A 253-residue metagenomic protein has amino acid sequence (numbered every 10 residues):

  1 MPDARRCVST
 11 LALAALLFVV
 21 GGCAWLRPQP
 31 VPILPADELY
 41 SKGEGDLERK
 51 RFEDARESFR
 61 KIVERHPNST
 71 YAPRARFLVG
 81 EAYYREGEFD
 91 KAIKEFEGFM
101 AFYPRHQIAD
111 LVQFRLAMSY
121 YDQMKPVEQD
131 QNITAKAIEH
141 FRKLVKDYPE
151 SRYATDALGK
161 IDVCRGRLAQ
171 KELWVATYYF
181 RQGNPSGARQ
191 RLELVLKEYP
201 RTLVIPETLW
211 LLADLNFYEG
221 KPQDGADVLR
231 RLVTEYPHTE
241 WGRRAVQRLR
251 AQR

Functional and structural regions predicted by a protein language model:
M1-A12: Bacterial N-terminal signal peptides that target proteins for export
P2-A4, V19-R253: Acidic, polar-rich low-complexity tracts and alpha-helical solenoid repeat scaffolds
T10-G21: Bacterial N-terminal signal peptides
